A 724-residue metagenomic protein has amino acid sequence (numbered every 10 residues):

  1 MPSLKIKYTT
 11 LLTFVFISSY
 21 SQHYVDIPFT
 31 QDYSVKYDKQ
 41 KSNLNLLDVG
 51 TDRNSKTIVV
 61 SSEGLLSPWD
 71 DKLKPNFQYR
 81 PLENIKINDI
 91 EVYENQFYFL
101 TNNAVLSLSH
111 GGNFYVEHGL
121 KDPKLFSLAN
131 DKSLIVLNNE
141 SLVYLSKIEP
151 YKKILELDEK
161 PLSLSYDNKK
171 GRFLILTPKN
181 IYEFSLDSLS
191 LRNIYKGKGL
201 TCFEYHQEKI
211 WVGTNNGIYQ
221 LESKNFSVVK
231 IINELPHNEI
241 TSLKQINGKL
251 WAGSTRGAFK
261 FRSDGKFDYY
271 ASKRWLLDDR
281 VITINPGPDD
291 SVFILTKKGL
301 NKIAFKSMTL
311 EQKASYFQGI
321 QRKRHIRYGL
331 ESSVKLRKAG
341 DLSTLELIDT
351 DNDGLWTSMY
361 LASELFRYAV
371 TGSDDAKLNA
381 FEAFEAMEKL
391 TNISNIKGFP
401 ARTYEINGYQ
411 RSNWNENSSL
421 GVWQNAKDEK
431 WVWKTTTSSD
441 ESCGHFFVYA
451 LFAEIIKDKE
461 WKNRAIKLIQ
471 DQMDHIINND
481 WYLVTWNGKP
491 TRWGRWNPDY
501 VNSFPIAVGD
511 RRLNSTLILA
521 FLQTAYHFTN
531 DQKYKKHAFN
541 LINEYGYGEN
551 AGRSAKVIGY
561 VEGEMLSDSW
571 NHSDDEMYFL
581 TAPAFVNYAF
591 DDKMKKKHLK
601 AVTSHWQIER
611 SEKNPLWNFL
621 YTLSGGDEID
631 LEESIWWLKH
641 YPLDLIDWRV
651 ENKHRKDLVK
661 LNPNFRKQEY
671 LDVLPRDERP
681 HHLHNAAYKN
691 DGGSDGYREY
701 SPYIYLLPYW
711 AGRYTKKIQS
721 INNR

Functional and structural regions predicted by a protein language model:
I27-R53, N76-Y93, Y115-D131, I154-K169 (+3 more regions): Short coil-to-beta transitions that initiate beta-strands within beta-rich domains
K36-E63, G354, M359-A362: Beta-strand-rich domains and repeat architectures in extracellular enzymes and scaffolds, especially beta-propellers
K56-V59, Q96-F99, S133-V136, R172-I175 (+4 more regions): Conserved beta-propeller blade signature
W69-L73, S109-G112, L145-P150, S185-L189 (+3 more regions): Short loop/turn segments that connect beta-strands within beta-propeller blades
S254, L295-T296, N352-Y368, A380 (+6 more regions): Well-ordered alpha-helical segments within folded domains of soluble proteins
P288, K298-G299, I303-R324, H572 (+1 more regions): Terminal, non-catalytic domain-edge segments
Q312-A339, N379-I396, K467-T485, K533-K556 (+2 more regions): Long, well-ordered core segments of solenoidal/helical folds
E331-G340, T350, L378-D510: Extended ligand-binding groove/face enriched in aromatic
